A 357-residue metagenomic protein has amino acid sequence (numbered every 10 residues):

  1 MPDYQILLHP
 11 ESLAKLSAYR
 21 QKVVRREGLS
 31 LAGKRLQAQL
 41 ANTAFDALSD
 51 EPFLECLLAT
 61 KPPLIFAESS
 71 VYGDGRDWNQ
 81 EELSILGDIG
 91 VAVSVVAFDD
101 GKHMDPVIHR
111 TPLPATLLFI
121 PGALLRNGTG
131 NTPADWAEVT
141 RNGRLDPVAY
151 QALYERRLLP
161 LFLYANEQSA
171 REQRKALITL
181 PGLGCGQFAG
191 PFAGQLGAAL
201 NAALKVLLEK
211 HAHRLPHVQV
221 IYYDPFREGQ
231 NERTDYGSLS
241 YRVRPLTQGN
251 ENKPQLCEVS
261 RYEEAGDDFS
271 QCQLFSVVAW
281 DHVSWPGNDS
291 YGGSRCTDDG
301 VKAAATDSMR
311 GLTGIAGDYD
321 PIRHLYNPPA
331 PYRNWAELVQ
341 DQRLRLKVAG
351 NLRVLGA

Functional and structural regions predicted by a protein language model:
M1-L177, G182-A357: Macrodomain-like recognition of ADP-ribose-binding/processing modules
